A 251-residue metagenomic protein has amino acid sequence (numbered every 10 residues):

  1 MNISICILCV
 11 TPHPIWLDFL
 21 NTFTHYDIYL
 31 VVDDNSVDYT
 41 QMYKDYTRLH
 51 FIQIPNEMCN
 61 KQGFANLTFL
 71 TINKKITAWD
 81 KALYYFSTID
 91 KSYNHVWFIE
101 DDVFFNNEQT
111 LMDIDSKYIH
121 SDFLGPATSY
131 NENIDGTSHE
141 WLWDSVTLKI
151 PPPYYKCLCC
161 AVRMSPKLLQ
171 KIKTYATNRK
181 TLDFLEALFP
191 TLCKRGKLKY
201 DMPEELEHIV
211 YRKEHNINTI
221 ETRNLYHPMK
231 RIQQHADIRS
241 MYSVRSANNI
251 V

Functional and structural regions predicted by a protein language model:
M1-I15: N-proximal low-complexity "stem/linker" segments adjacent to membrane-targeting elements
N2-I3, F23-L30: Short loop->beta transition adjacent to catalytic acidic/histidine clusters or analogous donor-positioning motifs
T11-P12, V32-D38: Short, polar loop motifs at secondary-structure junctions
P12-T24: Short, well-formed alpha-helical segments that are part of the catalytic scaffolds of diverse glycosyltransferases
S36-K91: Active-site-proximal specificity loops/subdomain of glycosyltransferases
Y93-D102: Short beta-strand-to-loop acidic/aromatic patch adjacent to the donor-nucleotide binding site
F104-K194, D237-I250: Conserved catalytic core of nucleotide-sugar-dependent glycosyltransferases
H139-L148, K197-V251: PAPS-dependent sulfotransferase catalytic core
